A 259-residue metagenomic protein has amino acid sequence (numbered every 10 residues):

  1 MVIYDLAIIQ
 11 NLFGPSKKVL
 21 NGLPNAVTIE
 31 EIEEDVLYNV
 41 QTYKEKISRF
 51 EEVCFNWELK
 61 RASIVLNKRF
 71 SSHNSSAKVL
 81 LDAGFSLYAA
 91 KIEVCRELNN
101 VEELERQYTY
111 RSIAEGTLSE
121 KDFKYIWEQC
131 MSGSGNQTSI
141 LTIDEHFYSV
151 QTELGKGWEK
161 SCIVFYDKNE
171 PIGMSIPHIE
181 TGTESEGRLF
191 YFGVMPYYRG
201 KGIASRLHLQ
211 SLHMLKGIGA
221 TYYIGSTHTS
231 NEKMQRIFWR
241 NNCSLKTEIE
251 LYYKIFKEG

Functional and structural regions predicted by a protein language model:
M1-F70, D167, M174-P196: Conserved donor-binding loop and adjoining core beta-sheet/short helix segment in diverse acyl/aminoacyl transferases
K18, E30, S175-P177, L189 (+4 more regions): Polar/charged side chains located within well-ordered beta-strands of beta-rich proteins
V40-E52, V194, G200-G217, R236-R240: Conserved acetyl-CoA-binding loop-helix of GNAT-fold acetyltransferases
V40-T109, A114, Y252-K254: Acyl-donor-binding surface of acyltransferase catalytic domains
S71-S75, L118, T229-K233: Short alpha-helical
A83-E103, L209, G217-G259: Active-site/acyl-donor-binding loops of N-acyltransferases
T109-I126, N136: A short beta-loop-alpha structural element at the N-terminal edge of CoA-dependent acyl/N-acetyltransferase catalytic
G135-V194: A conserved beta-strand-loop-helix scaffold within acyl/acetyltransferase catalytic domains
